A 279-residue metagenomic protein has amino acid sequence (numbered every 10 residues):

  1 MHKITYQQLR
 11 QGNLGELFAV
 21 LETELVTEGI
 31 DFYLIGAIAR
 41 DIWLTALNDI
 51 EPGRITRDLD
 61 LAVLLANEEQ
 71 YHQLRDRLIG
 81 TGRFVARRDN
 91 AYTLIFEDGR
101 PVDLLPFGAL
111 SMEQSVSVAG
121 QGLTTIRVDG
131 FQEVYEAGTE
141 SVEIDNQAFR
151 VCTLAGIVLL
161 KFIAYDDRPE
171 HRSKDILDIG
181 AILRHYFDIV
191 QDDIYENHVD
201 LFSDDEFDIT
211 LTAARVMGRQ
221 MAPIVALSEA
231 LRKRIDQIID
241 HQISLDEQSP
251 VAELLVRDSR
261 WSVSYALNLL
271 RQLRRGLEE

Functional and structural regions predicted by a protein language model:
M1-E279: Compositionally biased terminal segments of proteins
